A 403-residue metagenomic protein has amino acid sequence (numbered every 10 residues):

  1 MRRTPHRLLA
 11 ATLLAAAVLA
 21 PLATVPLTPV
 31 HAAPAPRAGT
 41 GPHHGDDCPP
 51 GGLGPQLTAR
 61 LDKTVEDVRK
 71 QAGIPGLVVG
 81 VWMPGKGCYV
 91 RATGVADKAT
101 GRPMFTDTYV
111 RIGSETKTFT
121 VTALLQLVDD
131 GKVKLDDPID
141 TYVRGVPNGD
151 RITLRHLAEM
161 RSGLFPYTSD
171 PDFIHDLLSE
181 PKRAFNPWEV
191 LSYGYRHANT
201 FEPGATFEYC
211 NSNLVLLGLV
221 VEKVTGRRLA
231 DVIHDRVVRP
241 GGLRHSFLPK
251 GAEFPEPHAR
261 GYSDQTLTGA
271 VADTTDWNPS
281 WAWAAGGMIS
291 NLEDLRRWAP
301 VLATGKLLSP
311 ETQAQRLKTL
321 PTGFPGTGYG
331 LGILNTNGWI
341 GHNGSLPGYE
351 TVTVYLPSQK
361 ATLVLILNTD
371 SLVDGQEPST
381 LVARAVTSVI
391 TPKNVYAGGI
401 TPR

Functional and structural regions predicted by a protein language model:
M1-A35: Secretory targeting and sorting signals
R2-R3, A32-R91, T225-R227, D231-D235 (+1 more regions): Catalytic loop of the DD-peptidase/beta-lactamase superfamily, centered on the K-T-G motif and neighboring
R7-L8, L61, I112, T118 (+3 more regions): Hydrophobic alpha-helical segments, especially transmembrane helices and their immediate juxtamembrane helical caps
K63, V121-T122, D137, V215 (+1 more regions): A generic alpha-helix surface/boundary motif
A72-V78, A99-L157, F201-C210, W283-G286 (+2 more regions): Short active-site loop at a secondary-structure junction that contains or immediately precedes the catalytic residue(s)
M83, V95, S114-T116, N213 (+1 more regions): A mature extracytoplasmic/lumenal domain signature
G87, V95-D97, D150-W339, N343-P347: Short, surface-exposed loop or secondary-structure junction motifs that flank catalytic or metal-binding residues
